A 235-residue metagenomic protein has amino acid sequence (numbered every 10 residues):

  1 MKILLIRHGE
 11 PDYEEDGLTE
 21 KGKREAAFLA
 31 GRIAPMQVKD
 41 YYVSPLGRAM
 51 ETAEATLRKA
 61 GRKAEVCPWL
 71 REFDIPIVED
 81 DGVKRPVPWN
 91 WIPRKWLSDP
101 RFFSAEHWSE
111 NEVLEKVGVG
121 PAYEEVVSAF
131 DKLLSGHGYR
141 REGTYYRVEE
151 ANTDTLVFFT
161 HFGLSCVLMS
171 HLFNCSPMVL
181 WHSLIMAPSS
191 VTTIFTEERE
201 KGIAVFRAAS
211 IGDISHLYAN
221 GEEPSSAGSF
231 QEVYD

Functional and structural regions predicted by a protein language model:
M1-W69: Active-site-proximal alpha-helix that buttresses catalytic centers in soluble enzyme cores
G9, F162, G212-I214: Active-site metal-binding loops of divalent metal-dependent hydrolases
L18, Y42-P45, V119, Y123 (+1 more regions): Aromatic-acidic/polar surface patches that form glycan- and anion
A30, L57, V127, D131-L134 (+1 more regions): Non-transmembrane alpha-helical segments in soluble domains of secreted/periplasmic/extracellular proteins
L46-G47, F162-G163, P188: Alpha-helix N-cap/helix-start capping motif
G61-H137: Phosphate-handling substructures
F73-W91, T144-T155, C166-D235: Acidic, low-complexity terminal tails and accessory targeting/binding regions of phosphate-metabolizing enzymes
V127-F159, L164: A mid-sequence, solvent-exposed acidic-amphipathic segment
